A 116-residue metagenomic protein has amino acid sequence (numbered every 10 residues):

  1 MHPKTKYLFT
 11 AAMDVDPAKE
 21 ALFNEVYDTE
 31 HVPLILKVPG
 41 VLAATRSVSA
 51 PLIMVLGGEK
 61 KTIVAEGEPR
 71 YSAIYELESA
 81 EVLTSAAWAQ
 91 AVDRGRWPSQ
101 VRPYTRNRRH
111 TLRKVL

Functional and structural regions predicted by a protein language model:
M1-L116: Macromolecular interaction modules
